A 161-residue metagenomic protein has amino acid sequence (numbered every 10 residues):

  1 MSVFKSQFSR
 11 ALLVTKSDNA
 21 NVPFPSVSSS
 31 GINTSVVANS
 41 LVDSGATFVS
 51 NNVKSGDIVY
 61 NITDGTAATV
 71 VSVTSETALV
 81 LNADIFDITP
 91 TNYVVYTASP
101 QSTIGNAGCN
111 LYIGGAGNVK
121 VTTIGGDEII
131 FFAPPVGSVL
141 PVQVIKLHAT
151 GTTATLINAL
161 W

Functional and structural regions predicted by a protein language model:
M1-S26, V71-S72, V94-W161: Surface-exposed, low-hydrophobicity beta-strand/loop segments enriched in small/polar/acidic residues
V27-N52, Y60-P100: Small/polar beta-strand repeat architecture
N52-V53, L147: Intrinsic low-complexity repeat tracts in disordered regions, enriched in small/polar residues
